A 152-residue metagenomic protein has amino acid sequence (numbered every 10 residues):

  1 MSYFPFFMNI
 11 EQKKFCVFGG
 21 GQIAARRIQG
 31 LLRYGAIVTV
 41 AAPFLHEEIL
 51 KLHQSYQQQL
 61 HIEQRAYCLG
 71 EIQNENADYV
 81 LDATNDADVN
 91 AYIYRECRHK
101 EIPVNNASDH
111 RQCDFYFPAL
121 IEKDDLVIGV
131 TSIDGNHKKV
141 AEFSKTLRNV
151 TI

Functional and structural regions predicted by a protein language model:
M1-L52: Hydrophobic, well-ordered beta-alpha structural blocks that scaffold small-molecule cofactor pockets
Q12, N74-A77: Alpha-helix C-terminal capping/helix-to-coil transition sites in glycosyltransferase folds
G21-I23, A87-D88, D134: Residue-level detector of alpha-helix initiation sites
I37-T39, A77-T84, L126-G135: Short beta-strand and adjoining strand-loop segment in the mid-core of the Rossmann-like NAD(P)-dependent dehydrogenase
V38, I62, E101-V104: Hydrophobic beta-strand scaffold residues
Q57-I72: Glycine-rich, highly charged phosphate/nucleotide-binding loops
Y79-T84, N90-F115: ADP-ribose/adenylate-binding Rossmann-like module
P118-I152: Adenosine-phosphate binding glycine-rich loop
